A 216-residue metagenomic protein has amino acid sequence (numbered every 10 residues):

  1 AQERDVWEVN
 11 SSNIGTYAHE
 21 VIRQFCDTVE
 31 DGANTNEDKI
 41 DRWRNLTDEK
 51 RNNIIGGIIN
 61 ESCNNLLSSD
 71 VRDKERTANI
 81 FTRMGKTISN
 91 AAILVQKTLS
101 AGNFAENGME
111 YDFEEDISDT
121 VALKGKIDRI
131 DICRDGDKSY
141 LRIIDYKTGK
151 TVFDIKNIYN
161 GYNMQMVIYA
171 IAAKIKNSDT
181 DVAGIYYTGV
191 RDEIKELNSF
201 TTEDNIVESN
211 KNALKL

Functional and structural regions predicted by a protein language model:
A1-L216: Structural signature of nuclease core domains in nucleic-acid processing machines
